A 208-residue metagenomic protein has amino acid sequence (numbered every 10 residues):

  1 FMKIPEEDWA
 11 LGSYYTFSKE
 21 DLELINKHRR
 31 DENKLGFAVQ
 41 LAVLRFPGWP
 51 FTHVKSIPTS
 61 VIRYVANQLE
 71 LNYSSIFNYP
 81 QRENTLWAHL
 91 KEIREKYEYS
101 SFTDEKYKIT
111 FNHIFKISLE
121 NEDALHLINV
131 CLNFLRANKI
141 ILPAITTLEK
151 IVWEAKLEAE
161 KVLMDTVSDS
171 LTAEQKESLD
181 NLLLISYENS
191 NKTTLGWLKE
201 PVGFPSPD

Functional and structural regions predicted by a protein language model:
F1-D208: Long amphipathic alpha-helical coiled-coil/heptad-repeat bundle
